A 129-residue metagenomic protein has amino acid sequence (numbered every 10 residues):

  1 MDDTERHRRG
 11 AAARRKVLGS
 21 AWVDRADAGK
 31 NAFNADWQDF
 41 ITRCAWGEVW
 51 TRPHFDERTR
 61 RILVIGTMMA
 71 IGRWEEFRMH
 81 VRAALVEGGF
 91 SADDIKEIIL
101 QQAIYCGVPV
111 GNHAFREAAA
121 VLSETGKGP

Functional and structural regions predicted by a protein language model:
M1-T59, I71, V81, V86 (+1 more regions): Acidic, glycine/proline-rich low-complexity segments that act as flexible tails and inter-domain linkers
R60-M68, I98-A103: Alpha-helical scaffold segments that form or flank carboxylate-/histidine-based iron centers
I65, A70-K96: Mid-chain, well-packed structural core segment of small domains
E97-I98, R116: Residue-level "edge-of-site" marker
V108: Substrate/cofactor-recognition hotspot
